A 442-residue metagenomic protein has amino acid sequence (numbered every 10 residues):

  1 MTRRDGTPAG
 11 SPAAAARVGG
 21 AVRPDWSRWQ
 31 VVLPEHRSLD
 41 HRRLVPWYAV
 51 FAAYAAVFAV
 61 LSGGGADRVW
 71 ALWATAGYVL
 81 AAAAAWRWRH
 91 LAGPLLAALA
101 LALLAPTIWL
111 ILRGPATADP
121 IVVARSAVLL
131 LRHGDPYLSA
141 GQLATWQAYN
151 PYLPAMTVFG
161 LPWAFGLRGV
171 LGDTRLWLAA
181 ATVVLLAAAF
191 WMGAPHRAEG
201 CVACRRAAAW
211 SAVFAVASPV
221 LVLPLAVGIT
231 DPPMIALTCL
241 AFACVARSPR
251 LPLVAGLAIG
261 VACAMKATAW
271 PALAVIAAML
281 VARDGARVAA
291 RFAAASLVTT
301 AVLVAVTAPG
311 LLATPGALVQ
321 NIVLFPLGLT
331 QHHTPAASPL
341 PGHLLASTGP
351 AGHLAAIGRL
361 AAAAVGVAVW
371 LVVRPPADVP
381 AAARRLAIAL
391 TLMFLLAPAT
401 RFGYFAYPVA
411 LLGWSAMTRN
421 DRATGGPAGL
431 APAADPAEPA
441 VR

Functional and structural regions predicted by a protein language model:
T2-F242, L280-F405, S415-D421: Primarily membrane-embedded glycan-assembly and transfer machineries that use lipid-linked glycans
W88, V245-A255, L280-A290, A416-R442: Membrane-interface junctions at the ends of membrane-embedded or membrane-associated helices
L237, L253-L257, L273, I388: The feature captures the transmembrane alpha-helix scaffold of multi-pass secondary transporters
F242, L253, G260: Metal-dependent active-site segment of extracytoplasmic phospho-/sulfohydrolases and closely related
L257-V281, A305, P398-Y404: Transmembrane helices and adjacent periplasmic/lumenal helix-loop junctions of polyprenol-phosphate-dependent
